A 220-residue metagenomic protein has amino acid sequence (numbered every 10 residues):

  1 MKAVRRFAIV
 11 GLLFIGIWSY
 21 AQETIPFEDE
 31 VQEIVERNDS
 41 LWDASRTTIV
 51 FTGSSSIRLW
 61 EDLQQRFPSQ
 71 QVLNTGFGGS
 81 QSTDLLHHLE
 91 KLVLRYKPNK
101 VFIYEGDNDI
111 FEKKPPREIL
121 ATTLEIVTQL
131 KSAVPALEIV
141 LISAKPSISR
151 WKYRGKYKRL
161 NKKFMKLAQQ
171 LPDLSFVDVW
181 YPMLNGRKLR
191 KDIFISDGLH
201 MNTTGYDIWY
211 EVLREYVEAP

Functional and structural regions predicted by a protein language model:
M1-I49, E61, Q65, P220: N-terminal secretory targeting modules
R37-S40, H88-R95, Q129-L130, Y216: A generic secondary-structure signal
W42-S45, R66-F67, R95, S132-A133 (+1 more regions): Extracellular/periplasmic catalytic domains that process cell-envelope and extracellular macromolecules
F51, V72-N74, F176: Conserved beta-strand scaffold positions in the cores of enzyme catalytic domains, especially in NTP/NDP-utilizing
S56-R66, Q71-L73, S82-L120, V140 (+1 more regions): Oxyanion-hole/transition-state-stabilizing segment in secreted/luminal serine hydrolases and related acyltransferases
R117-I126, K156-N161: Charged helix-capping and loop-helix junction motifs
V134-E138: A short helix->loop->beta-strand "cap" motif at the edges of active sites that frequently abuts
I148-P220: Catalytic His-Asp segment of secreted/periplasmic serine-dependent ester chemistry enzymes
